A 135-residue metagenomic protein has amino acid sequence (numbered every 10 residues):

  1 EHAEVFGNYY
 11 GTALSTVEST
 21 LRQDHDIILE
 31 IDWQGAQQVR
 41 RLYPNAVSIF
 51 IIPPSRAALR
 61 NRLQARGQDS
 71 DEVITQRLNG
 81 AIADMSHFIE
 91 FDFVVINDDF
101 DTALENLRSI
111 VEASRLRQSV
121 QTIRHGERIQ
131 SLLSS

Functional and structural regions predicted by a protein language model:
E1-I27, W33-Q37: ATP-dependent small-molecule kinase phosphotransfer cores that center on conserved nucleotide phosphate-binding segments
H2-G7, L63-V73: Flexible beta-alpha connector loops of hexameric P-loop NTPases
A3, R40-Y43, R62-L63, D92 (+1 more regions): Short, flexible helix/strand-to-coil boundary loops that buttress conserved ligand/catalytic motifs in alpha/beta
S19-R22, R40-P44, M85-F88: Conserved catalytic network of the ASCE P-loop NTPase/AAA+ motor domain
I27-D32, R41-A65, I96-N97: Conserved phosphate-donor/acceptor-positioning beta-strand/loop module used by diverse small-molecule
Q38, A58, T102, N106: Phosphate- and divalent-cation-binding pockets in alpha/beta enzyme and binding domains that engage nucleotide-derived
A65, D71-E90: Conserved catalytic-core segment of NTP-binding enzymes
Q68, S86-S135: NTP-dependent small-molecule kinase module
